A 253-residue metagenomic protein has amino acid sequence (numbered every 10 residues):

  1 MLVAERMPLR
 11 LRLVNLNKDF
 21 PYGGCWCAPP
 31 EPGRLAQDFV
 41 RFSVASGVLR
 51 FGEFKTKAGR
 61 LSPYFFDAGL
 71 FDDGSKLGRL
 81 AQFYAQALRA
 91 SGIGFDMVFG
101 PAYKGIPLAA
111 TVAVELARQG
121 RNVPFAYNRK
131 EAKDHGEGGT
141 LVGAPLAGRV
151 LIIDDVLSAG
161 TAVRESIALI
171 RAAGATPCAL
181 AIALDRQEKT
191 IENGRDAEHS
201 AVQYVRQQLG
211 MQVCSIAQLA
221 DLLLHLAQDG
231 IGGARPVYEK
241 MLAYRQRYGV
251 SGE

Functional and structural regions predicted by a protein language model:
M1-I153, S158-E253: PRPP-associated nucleotide enzymes
